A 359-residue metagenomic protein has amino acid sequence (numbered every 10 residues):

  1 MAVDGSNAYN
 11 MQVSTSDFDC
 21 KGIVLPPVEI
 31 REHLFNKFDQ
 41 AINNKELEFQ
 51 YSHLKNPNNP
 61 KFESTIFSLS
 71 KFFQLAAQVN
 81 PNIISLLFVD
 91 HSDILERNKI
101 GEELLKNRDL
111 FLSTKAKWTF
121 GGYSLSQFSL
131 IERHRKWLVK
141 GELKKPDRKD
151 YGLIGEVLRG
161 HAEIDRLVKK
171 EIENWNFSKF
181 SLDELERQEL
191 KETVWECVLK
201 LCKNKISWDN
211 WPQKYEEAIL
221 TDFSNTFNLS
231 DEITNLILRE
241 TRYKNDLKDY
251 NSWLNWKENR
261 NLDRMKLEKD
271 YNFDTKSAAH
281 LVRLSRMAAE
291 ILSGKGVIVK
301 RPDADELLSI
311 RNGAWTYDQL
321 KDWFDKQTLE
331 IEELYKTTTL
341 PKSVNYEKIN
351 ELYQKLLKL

Functional and structural regions predicted by a protein language model:
M1-F35: Active-site nucleotide-donor binding segment shared across nucleotidyl transfer reactions
A2-V3, I84-L86, I291-S293: A structural signal for short, well-ordered beta-strand segments and their strand-loop junctions that often border
S6-Y9, P26-V28, P81, R286-E290 (+1 more regions): Short, solvent-exposed loop/turn segments at secondary-structure junctions
I23, K71-L75, R283, M287-E290: Residue-level signal for well-ordered alpha-helical scaffold segments within enzymatic catalytic domains
L25-W118: A surface-exposed, charged beta-strand/loop segment in the N-terminal or early-internal portion of soluble proteins
E96-K348: Conserved nucleotidyltransferase catalytic core and NTase-mimicking acidic/glycine-rich helix/loop elements in nucleic
Y346-L359: Short, amphipathic C-terminal "tail helix"
